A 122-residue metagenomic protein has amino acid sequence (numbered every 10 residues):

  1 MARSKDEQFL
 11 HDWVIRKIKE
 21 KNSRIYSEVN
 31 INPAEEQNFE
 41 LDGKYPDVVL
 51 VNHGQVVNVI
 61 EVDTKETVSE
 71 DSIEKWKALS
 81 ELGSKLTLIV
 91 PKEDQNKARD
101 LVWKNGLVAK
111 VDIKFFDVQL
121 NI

Functional and structural regions predicted by a protein language model:
M1-V56, N121: Active-site metal-binding core of divalent-cation-utilizing nuclease and nuclease-like domains
E7, E20, E28, E35-E36 (+7 more regions): Glutamate identity and glutamate-enriched acidic tracts
N32, D63, V90, D117-Q119: Residues at the C-termini of beta-strands that transition into short coil/loop
V57, T64-D112: Catalytic cores of nucleic-acid endonucleases
A109-I122: Long, charge-dense
